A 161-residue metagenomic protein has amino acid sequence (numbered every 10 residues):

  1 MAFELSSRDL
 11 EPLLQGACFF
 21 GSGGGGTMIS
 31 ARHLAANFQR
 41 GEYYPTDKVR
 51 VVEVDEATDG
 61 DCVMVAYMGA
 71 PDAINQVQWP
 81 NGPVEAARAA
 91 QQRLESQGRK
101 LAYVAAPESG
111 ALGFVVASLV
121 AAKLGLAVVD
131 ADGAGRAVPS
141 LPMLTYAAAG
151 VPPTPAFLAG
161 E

Functional and structural regions predicted by a protein language model:
A2-C18, S118-A122: Short, hydrophobic/aliphatic alpha-helical segments
E11-Y67: N-terminal low-complexity or amphipathic/hydrophobic leaders
T27-A31, P107-L119, G135-S140: Short glycine/serine/threonine-rich phosphate/pyrophosphate-binding segments that cradle anionic phosphate groups
L34-F38, A90, V116-L124: Buried hydrophobic packing segments
D55-D72, M143-E161: A structural-propensity feature for long, helix-poor, extended segments
E56-A102: Glycine-rich oxoanion-binding loops at beta->alpha junctions
R99-G113, A127-D130: A short, small-residue-rich loop immediately preceding and capping a beta-strand
K123-P142: Short, acidic/small-residue loops that bind anionic groups at enzyme active sites
